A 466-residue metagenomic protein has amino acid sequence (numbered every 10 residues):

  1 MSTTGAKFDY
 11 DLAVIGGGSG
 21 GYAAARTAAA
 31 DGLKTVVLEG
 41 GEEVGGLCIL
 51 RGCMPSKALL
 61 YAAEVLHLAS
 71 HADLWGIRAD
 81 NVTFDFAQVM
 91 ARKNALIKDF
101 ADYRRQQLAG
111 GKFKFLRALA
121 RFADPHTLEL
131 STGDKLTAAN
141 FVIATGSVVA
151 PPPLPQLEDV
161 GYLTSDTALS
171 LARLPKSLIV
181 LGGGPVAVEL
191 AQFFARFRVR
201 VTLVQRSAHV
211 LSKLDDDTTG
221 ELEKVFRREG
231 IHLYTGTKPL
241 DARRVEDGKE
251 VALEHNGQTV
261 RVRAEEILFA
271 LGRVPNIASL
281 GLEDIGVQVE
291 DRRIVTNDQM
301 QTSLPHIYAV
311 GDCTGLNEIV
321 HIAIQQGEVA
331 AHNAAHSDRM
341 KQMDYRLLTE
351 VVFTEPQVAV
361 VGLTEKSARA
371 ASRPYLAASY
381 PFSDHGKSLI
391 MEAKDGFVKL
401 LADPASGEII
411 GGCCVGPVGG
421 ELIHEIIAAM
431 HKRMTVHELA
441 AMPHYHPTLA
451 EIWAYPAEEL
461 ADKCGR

Functional and structural regions predicted by a protein language model:
S2-Y10, R26-L33, E39-L174, T202 (+7 more regions): Glycine-rich flavin
A13-I15, A120, L136-G146, V180-L181 (+4 more regions): Short hydrophobic core segments
I15-G41, L47, M54, A58-V65 (+3 more regions): Flexible, glycine-rich terminal cap/loop adjacent to redox cofactors in electron-transfer oxidoreductases
G16-S19, E42, L181-G184, D312: Glycine-rich Rossmann-fold phosphate-binding loop(s) that bind the pyrophosphate of adenine dinucleotide cofactors
G21, A187-V188: N-terminal Rossmann-fold NAD(P) dinucleotide-binding loop
A25, A29, A191-R196: Gly/Ala-rich phosphate-binding loop of Rossmann-like dinucleotide-binding domains, activating on the conserved
V149, G286, R292-H306, E365 (+2 more regions): FAD-binding beta-loop-beta segment adjacent to the flavin cofactor pocket
E158-P175, R261-S337, A440: FAD-site-proximal beta/loop scaffold in flavoenzymes
